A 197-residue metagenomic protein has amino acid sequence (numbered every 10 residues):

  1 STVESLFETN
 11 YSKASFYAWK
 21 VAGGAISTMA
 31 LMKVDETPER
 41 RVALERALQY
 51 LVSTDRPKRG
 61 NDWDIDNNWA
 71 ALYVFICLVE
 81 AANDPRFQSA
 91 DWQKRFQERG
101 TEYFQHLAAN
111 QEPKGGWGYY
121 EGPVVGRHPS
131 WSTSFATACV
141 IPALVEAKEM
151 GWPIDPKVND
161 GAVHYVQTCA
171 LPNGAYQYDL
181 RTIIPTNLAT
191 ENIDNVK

Functional and structural regions predicted by a protein language model:
S1-K197: Preference for long, amphipathic alpha-helical scaffolds in soluble/luminal domains and all-alpha bundles
